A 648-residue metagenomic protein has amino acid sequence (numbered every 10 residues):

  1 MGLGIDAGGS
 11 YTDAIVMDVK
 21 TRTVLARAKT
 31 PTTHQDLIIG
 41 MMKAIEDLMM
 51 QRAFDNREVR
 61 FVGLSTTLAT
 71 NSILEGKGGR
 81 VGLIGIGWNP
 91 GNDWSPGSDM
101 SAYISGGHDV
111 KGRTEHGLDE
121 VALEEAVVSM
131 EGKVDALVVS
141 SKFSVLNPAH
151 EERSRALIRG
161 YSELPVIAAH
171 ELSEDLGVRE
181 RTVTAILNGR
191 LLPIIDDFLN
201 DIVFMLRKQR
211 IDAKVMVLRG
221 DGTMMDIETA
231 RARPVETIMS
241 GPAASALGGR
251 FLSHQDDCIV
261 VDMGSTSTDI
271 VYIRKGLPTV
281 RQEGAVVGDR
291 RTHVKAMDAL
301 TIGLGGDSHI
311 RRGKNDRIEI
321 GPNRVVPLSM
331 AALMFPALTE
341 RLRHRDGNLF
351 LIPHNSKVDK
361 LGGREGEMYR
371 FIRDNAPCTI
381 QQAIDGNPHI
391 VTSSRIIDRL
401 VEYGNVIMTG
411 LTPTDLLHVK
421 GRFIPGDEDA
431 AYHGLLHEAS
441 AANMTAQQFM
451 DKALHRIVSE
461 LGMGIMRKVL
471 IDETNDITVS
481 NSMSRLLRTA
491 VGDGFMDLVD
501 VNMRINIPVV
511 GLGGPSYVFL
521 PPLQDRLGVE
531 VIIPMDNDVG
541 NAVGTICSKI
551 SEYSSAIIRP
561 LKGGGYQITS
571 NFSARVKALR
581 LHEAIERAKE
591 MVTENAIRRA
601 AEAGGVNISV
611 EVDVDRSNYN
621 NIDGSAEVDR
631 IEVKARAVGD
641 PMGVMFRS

Functional and structural regions predicted by a protein language model:
M1-S648: N-terminally biased helix-coil "hinge/interface" segments that flank
